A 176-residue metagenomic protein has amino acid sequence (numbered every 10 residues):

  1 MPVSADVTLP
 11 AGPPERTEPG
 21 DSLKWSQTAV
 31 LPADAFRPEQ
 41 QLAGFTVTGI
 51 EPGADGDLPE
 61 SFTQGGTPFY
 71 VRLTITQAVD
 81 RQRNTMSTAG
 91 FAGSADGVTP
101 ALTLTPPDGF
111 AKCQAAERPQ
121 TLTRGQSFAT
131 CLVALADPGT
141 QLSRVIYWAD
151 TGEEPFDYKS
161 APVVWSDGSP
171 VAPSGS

Functional and structural regions predicted by a protein language model:
M1-Y70, T76-S176: Conserved functional micro-motifs across diverse proteins
